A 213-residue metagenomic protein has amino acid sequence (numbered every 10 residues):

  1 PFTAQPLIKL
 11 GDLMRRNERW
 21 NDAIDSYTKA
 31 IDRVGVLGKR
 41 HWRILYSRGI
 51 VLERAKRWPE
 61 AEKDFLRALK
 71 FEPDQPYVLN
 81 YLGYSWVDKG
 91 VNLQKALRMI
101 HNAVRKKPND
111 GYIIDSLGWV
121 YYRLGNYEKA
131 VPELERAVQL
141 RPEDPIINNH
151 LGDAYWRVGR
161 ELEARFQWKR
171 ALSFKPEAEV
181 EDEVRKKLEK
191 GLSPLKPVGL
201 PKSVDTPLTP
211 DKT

Functional and structural regions predicted by a protein language model:
P1, R33-L37, F71, K106 (+2 more regions): Structural marker of alpha-solenoid helical repeat scaffolds
K9, S47, Y81, S116 (+2 more regions): Canonical tetratricopeptide repeat
D12, I50, Y84-S85, W119 (+1 more regions): Residue-level recognition of tetratricopeptide repeat
R15, E53, V87-D88, Y122 (+1 more regions): Position-specific recognition of the canonical hydrophobic site in helix A of tetratricopeptide repeat
E18, K56, G90-V91, G125 (+1 more regions): Residue-level detector of the short coil/turn that links helix A to helix B within each tetratricopeptide repeat
